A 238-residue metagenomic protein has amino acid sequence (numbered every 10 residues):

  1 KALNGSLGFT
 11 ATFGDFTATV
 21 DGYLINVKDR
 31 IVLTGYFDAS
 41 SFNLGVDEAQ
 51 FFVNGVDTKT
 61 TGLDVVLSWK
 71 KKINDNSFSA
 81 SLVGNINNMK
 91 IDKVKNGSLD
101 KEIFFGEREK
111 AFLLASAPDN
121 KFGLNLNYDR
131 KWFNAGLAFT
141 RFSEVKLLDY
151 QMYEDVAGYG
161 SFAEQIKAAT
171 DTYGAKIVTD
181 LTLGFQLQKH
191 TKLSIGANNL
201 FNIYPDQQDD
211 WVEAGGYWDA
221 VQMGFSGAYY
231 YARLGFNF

Functional and structural regions predicted by a protein language model:
K1, V53-T58, L113, T170-Y173 (+1 more regions): Outer-membrane beta-barrel proteins
K1-G5, K59-L63, P118-F122, A175-T179 (+1 more regions): Residues that define the transmembrane beta-barrel architecture of outer-membrane proteins
K1-I25, Q186-Q188: Structural signature of Gram-negative outer-membrane beta-barrels, strongest in the C-terminal barrel of TonB-dependent
L7-A11, V65-W69, L82, L124-Y128 (+4 more regions): Residues on the lipid-exposed face of transmembrane beta-strands in outer-membrane beta-barrel proteins
D15-A18, D75-F78, W132-G136, F185 (+1 more regions): Repeated loop/turn-to-beta-strand initiation elements of outer-membrane beta-barrel proteins
G22-K28, T34-M152: Gram-negative outer-membrane beta-barrel transporters
F139, Y150-T172, K176: Generic long, charged, amphipathic alpha-helical segments
R141-Y159, G184-F238: C-terminal beta-signal and adjacent terminal beta-strands/loops of Gram-negative outer-membrane beta-barrel proteins
